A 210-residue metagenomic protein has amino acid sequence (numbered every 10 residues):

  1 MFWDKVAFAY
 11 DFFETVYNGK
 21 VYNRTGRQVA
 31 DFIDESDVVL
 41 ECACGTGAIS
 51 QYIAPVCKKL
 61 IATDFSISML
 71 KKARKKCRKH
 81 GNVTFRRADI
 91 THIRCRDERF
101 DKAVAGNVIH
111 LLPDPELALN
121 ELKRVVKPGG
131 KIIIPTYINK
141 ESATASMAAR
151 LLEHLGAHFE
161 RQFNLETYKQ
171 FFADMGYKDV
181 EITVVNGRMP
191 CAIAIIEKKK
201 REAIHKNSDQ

Functional and structural regions predicted by a protein language model:
M1-D34, A48, K72, K76 (+2 more regions): Conserved class I S-adenosyl-L-methionine
F13-V16, I133-I193: C-terminal alpha-helical "lid/dimerization" subdomain adjacent to the S-adenosyl-L-methionine
D37, G130: Glycine-centered, small-residue-biased loops immediately flanking beta-strands in adenine/cofactor-binding cores
L40-H92: Class I SAM-dependent methyltransferase SAM/SAH-binding core
T91-A103: A short acidic, Gly/Pro-enriched loop at the edge of an enzyme's catalytic core that lines a small-molecule cofactor
K102-D114: A short SAM/SAH-binding and catalytic strip from SAM-dependent methyltransferases
E116-P128: A short glycine-rich, Lys/Arg-flanked "PGG" loop and its adjoining helix->strand segment in the class I
A194-N207: C-terminal lobe and adjacent flexible extensions of AdoMet/dcAdoMet transferase-like proteins
